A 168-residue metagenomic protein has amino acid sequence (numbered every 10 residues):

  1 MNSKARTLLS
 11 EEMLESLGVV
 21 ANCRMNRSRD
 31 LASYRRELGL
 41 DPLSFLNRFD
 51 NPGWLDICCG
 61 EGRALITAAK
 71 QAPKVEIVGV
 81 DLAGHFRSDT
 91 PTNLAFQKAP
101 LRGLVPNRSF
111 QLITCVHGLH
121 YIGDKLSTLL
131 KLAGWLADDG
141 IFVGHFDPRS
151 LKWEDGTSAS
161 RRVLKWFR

Functional and structural regions predicted by a protein language model:
N2-F49: Class I SAM-dependent methyltransferase Rossmann-like catalytic core, especially the SAM/SAH-binding loop
N51-G60: Conserved class I S-adenosyl-L-methionine
G60-R102: Class I SAM-dependent methyltransferase SAM/SAH-binding core
R102-I113: A short acidic, Gly/Pro-enriched loop at the edge of an enzyme's catalytic core that lines a small-molecule cofactor
Q111-K125: A short SAM/SAH-binding and catalytic strip from SAM-dependent methyltransferases
S127-D138: A short glycine-rich, Lys/Arg-flanked "PGG" loop and its adjoining helix->strand segment in the class I
D139-D147: Conserved beta-strand signature within the Rossmann-like core of class I S-adenosyl-L-methionine
G156-R168: Conserved Class I S-adenosyl-L-methionine
